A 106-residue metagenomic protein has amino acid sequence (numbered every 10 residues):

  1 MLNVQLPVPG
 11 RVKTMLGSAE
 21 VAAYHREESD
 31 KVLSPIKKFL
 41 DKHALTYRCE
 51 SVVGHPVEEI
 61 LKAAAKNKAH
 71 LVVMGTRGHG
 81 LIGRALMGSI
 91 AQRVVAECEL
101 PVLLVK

Functional and structural regions predicted by a protein language model:
M1-L16, F39-H43, R48: Small/aliphatic-rich secondary-structure junction motif
L6, S34, H55, C98-L100: Hydrophobic alpha-helix-in-membranes signature
L16, S51-H55, R77: Short beta->alpha linker loops
S18-K31: A short acidic, glycine-rich active-site loop that binds or catalyzes chemistry on phosphate/adenosine moieties
K38-V72: Structural beta-alpha unit
K62-K106: Gly/Ser-rich helix-loop-strand patches that form or flank binding pockets for ribonucleotide-derived cofactors
